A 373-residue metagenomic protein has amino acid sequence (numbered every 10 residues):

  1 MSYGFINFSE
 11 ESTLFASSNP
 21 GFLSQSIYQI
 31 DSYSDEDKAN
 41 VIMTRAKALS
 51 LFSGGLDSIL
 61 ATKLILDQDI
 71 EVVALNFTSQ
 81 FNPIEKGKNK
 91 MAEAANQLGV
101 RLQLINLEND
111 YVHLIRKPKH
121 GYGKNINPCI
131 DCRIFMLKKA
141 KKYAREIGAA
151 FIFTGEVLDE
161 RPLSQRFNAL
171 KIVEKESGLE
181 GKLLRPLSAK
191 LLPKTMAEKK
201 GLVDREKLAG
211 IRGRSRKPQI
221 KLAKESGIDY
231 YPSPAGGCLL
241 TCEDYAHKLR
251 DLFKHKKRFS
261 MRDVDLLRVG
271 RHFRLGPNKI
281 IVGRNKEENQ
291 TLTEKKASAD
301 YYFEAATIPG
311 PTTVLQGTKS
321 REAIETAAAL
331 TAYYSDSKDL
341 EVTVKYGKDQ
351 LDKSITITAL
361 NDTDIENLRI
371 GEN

Functional and structural regions predicted by a protein language model:
Y3-F5, T13, N19-F22, I27-E225 (+2 more regions): ATP-dependent adenylation/nucleotidyltransferase module used to activate substrates
K182-L184, L191-N373: AMP-forming adenylation/ATP pyrophosphatase catalytic core
